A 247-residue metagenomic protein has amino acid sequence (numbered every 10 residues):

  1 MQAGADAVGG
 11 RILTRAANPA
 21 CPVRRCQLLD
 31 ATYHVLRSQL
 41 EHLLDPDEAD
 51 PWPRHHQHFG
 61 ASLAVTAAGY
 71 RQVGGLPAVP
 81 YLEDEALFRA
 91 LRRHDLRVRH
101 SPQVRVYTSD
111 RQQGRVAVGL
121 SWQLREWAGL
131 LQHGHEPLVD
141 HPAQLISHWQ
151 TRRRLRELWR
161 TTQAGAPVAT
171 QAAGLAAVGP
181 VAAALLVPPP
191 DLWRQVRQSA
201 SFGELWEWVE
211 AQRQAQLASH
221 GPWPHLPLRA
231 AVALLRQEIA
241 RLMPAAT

Functional and structural regions predicted by a protein language model:
M1-L28: Conserved donor NDP-sugar-binding/catalytic core segment of glycosyltransferases
Q27-H55: Short, flexible, basic/aromatic active-site loop/helix in glycosyltransferases
L43, Q57-G74: Conserved nucleotide-sugar donor-binding and metal-coordinating catalytic region shared by glycosyltransferases
S62, P80, V98-R99: A residue-level structural signature of the nucleotidyltransferase/glycosyltransferase Rossmann-like core
Y81-L87, S101: Acidic donor-binding loop at a coil-to-helix junction in glycosyltransferase catalytic cores that engages
A90-R92, R97: Hydrophobic residues within well-ordered alpha-helices
P102-V118: Active-site donor/metal-binding and catalytic loop motifs of nucleotide-sugar-dependent glycosylation enzymes
G129-T247: Terminal low-complexity segments of carbohydrate-biosynthetic enzymes
